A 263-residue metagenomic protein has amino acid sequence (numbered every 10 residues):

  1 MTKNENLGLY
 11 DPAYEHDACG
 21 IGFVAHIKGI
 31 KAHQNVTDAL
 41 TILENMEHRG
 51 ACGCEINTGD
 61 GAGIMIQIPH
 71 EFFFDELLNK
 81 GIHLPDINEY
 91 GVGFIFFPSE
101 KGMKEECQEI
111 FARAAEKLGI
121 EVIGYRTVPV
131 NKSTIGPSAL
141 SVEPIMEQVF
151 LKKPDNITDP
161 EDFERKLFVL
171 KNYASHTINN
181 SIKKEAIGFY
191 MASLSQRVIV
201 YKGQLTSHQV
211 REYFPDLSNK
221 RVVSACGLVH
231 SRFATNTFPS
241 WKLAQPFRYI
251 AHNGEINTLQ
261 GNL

Functional and structural regions predicted by a protein language model:
M1-L263: N-terminal segments that mediate ammonia production and transfer in glutamine-dependent amidotransferase systems
